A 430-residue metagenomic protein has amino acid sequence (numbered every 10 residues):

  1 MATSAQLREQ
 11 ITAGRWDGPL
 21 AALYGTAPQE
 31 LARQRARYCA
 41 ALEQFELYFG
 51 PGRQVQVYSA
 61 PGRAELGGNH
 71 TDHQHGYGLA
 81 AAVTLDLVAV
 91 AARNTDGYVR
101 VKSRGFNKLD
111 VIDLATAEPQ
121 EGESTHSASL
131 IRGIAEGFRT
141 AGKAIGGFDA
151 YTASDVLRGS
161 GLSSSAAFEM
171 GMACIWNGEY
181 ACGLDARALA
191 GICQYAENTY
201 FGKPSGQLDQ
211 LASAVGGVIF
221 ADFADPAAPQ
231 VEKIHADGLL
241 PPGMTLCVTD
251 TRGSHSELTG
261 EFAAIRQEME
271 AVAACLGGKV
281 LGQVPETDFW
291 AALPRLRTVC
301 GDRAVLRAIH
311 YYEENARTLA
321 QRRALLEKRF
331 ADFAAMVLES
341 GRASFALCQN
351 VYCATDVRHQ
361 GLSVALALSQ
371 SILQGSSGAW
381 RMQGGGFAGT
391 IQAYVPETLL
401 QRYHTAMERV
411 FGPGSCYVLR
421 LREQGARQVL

Functional and structural regions predicted by a protein language model:
M1-R63, V88, A92-S124, F220-R381 (+1 more regions): C-terminal nucleotide
R53-Q54, H70-Y77, T116-S124, S154-L162 (+2 more regions): A short glycine/serine-rich beta->alpha loop
S59-A64, G68-H75, D155-M172, S376-Y394: Glycine/serine-rich anion-binding loops at beta->alpha junctions that coordinate negatively charged ligand groups
G76-D96, V215: Structural signature of FAD isoalloxazine-binding scaffolds in flavoprotein oxidoreductases
R100-K102, G147-S154, G183-Y195, A334-E339 (+1 more regions): Beta-strand segments within the central parallel beta-sheet cores of soluble alpha/beta enzyme folds
A135-L157: Glycine- and acidic-rich phosphate- and metal-coordinating loops
T140-F148, W176-I192, E397-V410: Phosphate-handling active-site elements
S160-V248, L430: Fold-level recognition of mixed alpha/beta catalytic cores in primary-metabolism enzymes, strongest
